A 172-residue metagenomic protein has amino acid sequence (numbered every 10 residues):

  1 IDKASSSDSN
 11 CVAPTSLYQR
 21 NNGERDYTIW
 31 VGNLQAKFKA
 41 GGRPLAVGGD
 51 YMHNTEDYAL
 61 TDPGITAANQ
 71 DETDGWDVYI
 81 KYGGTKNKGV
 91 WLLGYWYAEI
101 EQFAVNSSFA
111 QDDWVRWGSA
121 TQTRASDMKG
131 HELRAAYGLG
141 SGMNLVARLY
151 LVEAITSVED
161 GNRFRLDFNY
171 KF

Functional and structural regions predicted by a protein language model:
S5-F172: Outer-membrane beta-barrel pore domains
